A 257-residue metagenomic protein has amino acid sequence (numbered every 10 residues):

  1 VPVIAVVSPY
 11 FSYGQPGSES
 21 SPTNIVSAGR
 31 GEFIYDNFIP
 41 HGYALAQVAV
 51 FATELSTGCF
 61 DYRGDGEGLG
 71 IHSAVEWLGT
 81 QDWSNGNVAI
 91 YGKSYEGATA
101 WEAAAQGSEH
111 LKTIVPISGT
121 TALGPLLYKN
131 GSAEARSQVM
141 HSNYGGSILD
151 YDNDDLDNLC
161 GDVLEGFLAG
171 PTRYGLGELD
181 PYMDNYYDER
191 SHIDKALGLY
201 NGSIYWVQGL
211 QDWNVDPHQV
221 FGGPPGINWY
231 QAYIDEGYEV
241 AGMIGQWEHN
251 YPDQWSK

Functional and structural regions predicted by a protein language model:
V3-G79: Cap/lid segment of the alpha/beta-hydrolase catalytic domain
Y13-P16, S20-N24, A28-I34, P40 (+1 more regions): Accessory cap/linker subdomain of secreted extracellular hydrolases
D82-Y95: Alpha/beta-hydrolase fold nucleophile elbow
Y91, V115-S118, V207, M243-Q246: Alpha/beta-hydrolase-fold catalytic nucleophile elbow
G92-E102, N214: Glycine-rich nucleophile elbow surrounding the catalytic serine of serine-hydrolase chemistry
Y200, W206-Q208, D212: Short beta-strand/loop motif that positions the catalytic acidic residue of the alpha/beta-hydrolase fold
W213-I227: Conserved alpha/beta-hydrolase "acid-adjacent" motif
Y230-Y251: Catalytic histidine neighborhood in serine/cysteine hydrolases with alpha/beta-hydrolase-type architecture
